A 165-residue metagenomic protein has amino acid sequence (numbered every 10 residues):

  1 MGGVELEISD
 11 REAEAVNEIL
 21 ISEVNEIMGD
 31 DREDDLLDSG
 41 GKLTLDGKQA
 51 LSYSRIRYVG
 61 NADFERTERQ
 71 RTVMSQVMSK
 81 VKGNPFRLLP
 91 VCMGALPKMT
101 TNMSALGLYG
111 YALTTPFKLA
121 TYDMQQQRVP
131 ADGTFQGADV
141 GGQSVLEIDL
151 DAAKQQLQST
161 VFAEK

Functional and structural regions predicted by a protein language model:
M1, D34, G47-L51, Q70-R71 (+7 more regions): Extracytoplasmic/secreted envelope proteins and their assembly/folding machinery, especially bacterial periplasmic
M1-F86: Flexible, polar/acidic helix-loop-strand segments at domain edges
E26-R32, A95, T115-L119: Noncatalytic linker/hinge segments flanking ATPase motor cores
L45, G83-F86, M99-K165: C-terminal solvent-exposed extensions
